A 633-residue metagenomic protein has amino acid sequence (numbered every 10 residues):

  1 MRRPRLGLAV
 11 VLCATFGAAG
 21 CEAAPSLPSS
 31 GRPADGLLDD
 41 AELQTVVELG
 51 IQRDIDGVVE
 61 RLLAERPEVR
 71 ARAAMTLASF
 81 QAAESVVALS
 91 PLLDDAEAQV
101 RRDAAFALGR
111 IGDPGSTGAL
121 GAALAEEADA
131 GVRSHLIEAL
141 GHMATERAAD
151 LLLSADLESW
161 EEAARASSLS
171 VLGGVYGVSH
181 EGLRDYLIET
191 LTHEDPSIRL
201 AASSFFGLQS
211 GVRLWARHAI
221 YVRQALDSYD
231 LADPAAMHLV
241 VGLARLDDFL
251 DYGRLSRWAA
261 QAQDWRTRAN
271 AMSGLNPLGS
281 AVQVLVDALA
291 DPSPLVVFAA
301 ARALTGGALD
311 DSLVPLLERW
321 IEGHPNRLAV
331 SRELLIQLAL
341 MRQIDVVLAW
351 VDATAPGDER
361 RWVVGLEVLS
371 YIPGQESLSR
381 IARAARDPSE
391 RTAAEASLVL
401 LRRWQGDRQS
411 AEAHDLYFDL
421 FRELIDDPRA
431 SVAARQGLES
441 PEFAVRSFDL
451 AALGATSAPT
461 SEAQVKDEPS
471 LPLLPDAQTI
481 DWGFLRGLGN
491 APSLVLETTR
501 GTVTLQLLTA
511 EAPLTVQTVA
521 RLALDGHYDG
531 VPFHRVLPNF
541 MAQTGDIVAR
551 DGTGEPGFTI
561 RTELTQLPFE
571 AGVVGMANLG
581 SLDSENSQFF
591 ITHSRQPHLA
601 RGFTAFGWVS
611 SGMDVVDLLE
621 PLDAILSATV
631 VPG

Functional and structural regions predicted by a protein language model:
M1-R2: N-terminal secretory signal peptides that target proteins for export/translocation
G7-A19: Bacterial N-terminal signal peptides
F16-G36: Bacterial Sec-dependent signal peptides at the C-terminal "C-region" and cleavage site
C21-A24, R383, D387-R391, L398-G633: Cyclophilin-like peptidyl-prolyl cis-trans isomerases
A24-P28, G50-L63, A82-D94, D113-E126 (+10 more regions): Amphipathic alpha-helical scaffolding segments comprising HEAT/armadillo-like alpha-solenoid repeats
G31-Q52, E60, E68-A82, V87-P91 (+17 more regions): Structural detector for internal amphipathic alpha-helices that build alpha-solenoid repeat scaffolds
E97, D195, S293: Acidic carboxylate motifs that coordinate Ca2+ or other divalent cations, activating on Asp/Glu
